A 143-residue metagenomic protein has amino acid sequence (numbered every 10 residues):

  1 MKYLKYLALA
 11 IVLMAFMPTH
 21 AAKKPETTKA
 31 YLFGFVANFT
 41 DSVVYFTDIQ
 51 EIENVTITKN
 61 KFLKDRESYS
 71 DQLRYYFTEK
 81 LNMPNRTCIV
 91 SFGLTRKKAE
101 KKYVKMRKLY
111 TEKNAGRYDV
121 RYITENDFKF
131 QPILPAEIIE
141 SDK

Functional and structural regions predicted by a protein language model:
M1-P25: Bacterial Sec-dependent N-terminal signal peptides
L9-A10, A15, V55, Y118-R121: Residue-level marker of intrinsically disordered, low-complexity segments enriched for small/polar residues
A21-L73: N-terminal secretory signal peptides
N38, R96, I123-E125: Generic structural motif
T40, K97-K98, P135-E137: Generic "edge-of-domain/loop-turn" microfeature
I57, K61, D65, Y69 (+3 more regions): Amphipathic, non-transmembrane alpha-helical stretches in extra-cytosolic proteins
D65-L109: Mid-chain, structured segments of secreted extracytoplasmic proteins
Y110-K143: C-terminal partner/receptor-binding element of secreted or periplasmic proteins
